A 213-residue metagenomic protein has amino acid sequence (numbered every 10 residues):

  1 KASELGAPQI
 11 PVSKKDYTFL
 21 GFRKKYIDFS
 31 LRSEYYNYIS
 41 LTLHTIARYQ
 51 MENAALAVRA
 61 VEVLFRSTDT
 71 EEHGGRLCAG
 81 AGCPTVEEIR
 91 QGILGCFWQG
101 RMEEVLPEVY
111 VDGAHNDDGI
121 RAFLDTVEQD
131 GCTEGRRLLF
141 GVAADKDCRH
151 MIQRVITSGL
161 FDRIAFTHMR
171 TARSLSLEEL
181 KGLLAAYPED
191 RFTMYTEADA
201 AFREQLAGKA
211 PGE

Functional and structural regions predicted by a protein language model:
K1-E4, I10, E108-Y110, I152-G212: C-terminal helical cap/extension that packs against the catalytic core of soluble nucleotide-cofactor enzymes
K1-S40: Extended acidic/charged loop-beta regions that coordinate divalent cations and stabilize anionic phosphate/carboxylate
L5, A60-V63, A122, E204 (+1 more regions): Short alpha-helical scaffold segments that flank and stabilize functional sites
A7, R66-T70, E189: A generic secondary-structure boundary signal that marks alpha-helix termini
K14-D16, G141-A143, T167-A172: Short, acidic/turn-prone active-site loops that include or flank metal/cofactor- and phosphate-binding residues
F19-R23, R101, F202-K209: Short, solvent-exposed polar/charged micro-motifs at secondary-structure junctions
Y35-R163: Nucleotide phosphate-binding/pyrophosphate-handling subdomain across enzymes that bind or process nucleotide phosphates
